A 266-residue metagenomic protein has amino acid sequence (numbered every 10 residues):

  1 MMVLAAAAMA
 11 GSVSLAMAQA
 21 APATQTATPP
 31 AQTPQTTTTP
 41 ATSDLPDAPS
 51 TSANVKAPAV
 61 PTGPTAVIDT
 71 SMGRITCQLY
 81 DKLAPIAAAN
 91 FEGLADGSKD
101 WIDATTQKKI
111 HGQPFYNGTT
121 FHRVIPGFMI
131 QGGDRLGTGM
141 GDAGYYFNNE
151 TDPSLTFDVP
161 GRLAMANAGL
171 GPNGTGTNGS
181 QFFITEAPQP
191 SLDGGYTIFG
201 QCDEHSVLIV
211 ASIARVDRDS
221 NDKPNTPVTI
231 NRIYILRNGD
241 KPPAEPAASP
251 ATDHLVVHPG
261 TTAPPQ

Functional and structural regions predicted by a protein language model:
M1-A7: NTP-dependent nucleotidyl-transfer catalytic core
M2, L15-Q266: Cyclophilin-like peptidyl-prolyl cis-trans isomerases
A7-M17: Hydrophobic h-region of N-terminal signal peptides that target proteins for export in Gram-negative bacteria
